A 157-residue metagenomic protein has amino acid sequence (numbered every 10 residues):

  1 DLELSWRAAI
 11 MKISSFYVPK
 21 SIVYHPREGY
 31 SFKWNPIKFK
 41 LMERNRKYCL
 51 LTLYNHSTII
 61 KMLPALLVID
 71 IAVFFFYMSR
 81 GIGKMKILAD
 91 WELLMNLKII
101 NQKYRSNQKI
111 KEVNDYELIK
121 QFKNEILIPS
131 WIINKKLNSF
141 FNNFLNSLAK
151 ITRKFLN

Functional and structural regions predicted by a protein language model:
D1-L4, K38: Acidic donor-binding loop at a coil-to-helix junction in glycosyltransferase catalytic cores that engages
E3, M42, N146-A149: General helical secondary-structure elements
E3-R7, V23: Short active-site alpha-helical segment characteristic of glycosyltransferases and processive polysaccharide synthases
S14-F122, N142: Active-site-adjacent helix/loop segment of glycosyltransferases that harbors family-specific signature motifs
I119-F141: An extracytoplasmic/periplasmic, membrane-proximal ligand-sensing/linker region
N134-N157: C-terminal non-catalytic accessory extensions
